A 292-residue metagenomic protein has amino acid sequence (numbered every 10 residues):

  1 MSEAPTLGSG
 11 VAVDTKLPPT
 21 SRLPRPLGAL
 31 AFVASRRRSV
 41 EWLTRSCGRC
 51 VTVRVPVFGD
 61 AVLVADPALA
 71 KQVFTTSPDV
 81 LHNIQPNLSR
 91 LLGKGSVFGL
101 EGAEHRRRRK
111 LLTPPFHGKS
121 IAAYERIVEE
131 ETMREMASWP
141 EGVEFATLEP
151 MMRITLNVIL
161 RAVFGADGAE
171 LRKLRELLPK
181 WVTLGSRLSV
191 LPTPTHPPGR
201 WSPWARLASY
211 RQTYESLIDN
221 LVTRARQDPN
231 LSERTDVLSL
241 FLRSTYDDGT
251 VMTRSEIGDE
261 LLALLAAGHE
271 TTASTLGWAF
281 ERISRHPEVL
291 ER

Functional and structural regions predicted by a protein language model:
M1-A61, I84-L88, N220, E233: N-terminal targeting/anchor module and adjacent flexible "hinge" preceding the catalytic domain
S2-L17, T75, L81-S89, E104 (+1 more regions): Cytochrome P450 heme-thiolate monooxygenase catalytic core
D60-D66, R134: Extended catalytic/binding region for NAD+/ADP-ribose chemistry, centered on the ART fold
P67-P78: Short active-site loop/helix that positions an aromatic residue
T155, T271-L290: Cytochrome P450 catalytic-core helices
E170-K173, H286-R292: Short, well-structured active-site flanking segments
